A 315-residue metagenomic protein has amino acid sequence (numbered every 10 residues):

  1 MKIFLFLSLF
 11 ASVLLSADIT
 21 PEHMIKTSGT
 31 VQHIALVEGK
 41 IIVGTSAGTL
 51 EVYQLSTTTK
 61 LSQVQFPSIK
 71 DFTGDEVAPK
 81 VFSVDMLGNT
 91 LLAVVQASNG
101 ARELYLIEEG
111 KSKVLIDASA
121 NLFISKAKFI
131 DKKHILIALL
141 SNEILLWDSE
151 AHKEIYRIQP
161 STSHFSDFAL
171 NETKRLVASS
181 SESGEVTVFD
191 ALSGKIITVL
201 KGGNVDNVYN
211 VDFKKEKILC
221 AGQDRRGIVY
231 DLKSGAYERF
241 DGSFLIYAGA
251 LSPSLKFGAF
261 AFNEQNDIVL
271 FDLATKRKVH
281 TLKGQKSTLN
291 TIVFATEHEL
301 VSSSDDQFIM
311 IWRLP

Functional and structural regions predicted by a protein language model:
T20-K26, T59-G74, K111-A118, K153-Q159 (+3 more regions): A short beta-strand motif characteristic of beta-propeller blades
I34, V84, A127, F168 (+3 more regions): Hydrophobic core register within WD40 beta-propeller blades
L36-E38, M86-G88, I130-K132, E172-T173 (+3 more regions): Residue-level detector of Asp-centered blade-edge/turn motifs that repeat once per structural unit in beta-propeller
I41, L91-L92, I135-L136, L176-V177 (+3 more regions): Hydrophobic beta-strand positions that form the internal "hydrophobic ladder" of WD40/Gbeta-like beta-propeller blades
T45-S46, Q96-S98, A138-S141, S180-S183 (+3 more regions): Conserved strand-to-loop turn within each blade of WD40 beta-propeller repeats
E51, E103-Y105, L145, T187 (+3 more regions): WD40 beta-propeller blade core
L55-T58, I107-K111, D148-H152, D190-G194 (+3 more regions): Short loop/turn segments that connect beta-strands within beta-propeller blades
T288-P315: Blade-level signature of beta-propeller repeat domains, shared across WD40, Kelch, NHL, RCC1 and BNR/Asp-box propellers
